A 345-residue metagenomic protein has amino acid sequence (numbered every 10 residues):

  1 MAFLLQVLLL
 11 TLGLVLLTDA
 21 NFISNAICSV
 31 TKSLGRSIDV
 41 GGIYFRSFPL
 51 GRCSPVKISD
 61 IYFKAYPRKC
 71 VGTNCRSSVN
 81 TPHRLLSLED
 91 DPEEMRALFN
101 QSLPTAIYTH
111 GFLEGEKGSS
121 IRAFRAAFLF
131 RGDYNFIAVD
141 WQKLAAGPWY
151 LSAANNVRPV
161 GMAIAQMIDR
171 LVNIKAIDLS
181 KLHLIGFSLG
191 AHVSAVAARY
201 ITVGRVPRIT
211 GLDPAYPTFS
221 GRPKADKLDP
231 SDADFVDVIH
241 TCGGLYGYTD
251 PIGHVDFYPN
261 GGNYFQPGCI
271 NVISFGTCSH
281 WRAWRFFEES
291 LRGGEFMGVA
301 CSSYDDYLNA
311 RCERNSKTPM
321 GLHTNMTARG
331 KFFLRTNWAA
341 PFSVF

Functional and structural regions predicted by a protein language model:
A2-A138, A145-N156, A165-L179, T202-G204 (+3 more regions): Flexible, membrane-associating and regulatory peripheral segments of lipid-active enzymes
T109-G111, F187, D213: The conserved beta1-alpha1 loop
W141-L144, P214, T241: Active-site loop/turn elements of alpha/beta-hydrolase fold enzymes, especially the short glycine-/histidine-rich
I185-A197: Glycine-rich nucleophile elbow surrounding the catalytic serine of serine-hydrolase chemistry
G211-L212, V238: A short, hydrophobic beta-strand element of the alpha/beta-hydrolase
